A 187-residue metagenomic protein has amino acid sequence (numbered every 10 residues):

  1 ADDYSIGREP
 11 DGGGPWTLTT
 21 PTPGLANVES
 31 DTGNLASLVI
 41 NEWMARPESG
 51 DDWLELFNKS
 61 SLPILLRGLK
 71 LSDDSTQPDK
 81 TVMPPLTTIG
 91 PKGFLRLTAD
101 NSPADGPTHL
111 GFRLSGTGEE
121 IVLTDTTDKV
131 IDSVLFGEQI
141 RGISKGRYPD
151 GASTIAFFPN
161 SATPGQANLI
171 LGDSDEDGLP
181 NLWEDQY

Functional and structural regions predicted by a protein language model:
A1-G178, L182: Intrinsically disordered, low-complexity linkers and terminal tails enriched in Ser/Thr/Pro/Gly with interspersed basic
